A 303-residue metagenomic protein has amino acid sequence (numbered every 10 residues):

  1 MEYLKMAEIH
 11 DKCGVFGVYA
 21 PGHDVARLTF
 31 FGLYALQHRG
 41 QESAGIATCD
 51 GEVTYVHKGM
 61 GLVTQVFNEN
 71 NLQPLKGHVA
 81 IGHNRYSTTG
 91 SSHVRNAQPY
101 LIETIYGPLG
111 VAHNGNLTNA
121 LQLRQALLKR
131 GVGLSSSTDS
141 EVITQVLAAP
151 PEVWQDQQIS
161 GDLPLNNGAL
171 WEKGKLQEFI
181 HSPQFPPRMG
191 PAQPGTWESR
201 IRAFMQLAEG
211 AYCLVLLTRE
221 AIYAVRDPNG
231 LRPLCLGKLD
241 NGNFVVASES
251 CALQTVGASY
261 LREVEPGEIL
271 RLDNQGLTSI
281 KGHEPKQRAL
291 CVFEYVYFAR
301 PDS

Functional and structural regions predicted by a protein language model:
E2-P266, R271-S303: Conserved short alpha-helical segments that host acidic/polar catalytic motifs at enzyme active sites
